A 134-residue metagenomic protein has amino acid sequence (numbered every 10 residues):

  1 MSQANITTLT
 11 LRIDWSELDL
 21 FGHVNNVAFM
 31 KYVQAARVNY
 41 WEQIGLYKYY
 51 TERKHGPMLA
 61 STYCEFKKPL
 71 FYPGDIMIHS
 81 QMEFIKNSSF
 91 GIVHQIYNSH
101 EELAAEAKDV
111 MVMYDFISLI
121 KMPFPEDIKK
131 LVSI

Functional and structural regions predicted by a protein language model:
S2-S61, D115-I134: Hot-dog-fold acyl-thioester-processing enzymes
Q3-L9, L70-Y72, E83-I134: HotDog/MaoC-like acyl-thioester-processing domains
Y40-F90, A104, V112: Hydrophobic beta-strand-centered segment that forms part of the acyl-chain substrate-binding groove
